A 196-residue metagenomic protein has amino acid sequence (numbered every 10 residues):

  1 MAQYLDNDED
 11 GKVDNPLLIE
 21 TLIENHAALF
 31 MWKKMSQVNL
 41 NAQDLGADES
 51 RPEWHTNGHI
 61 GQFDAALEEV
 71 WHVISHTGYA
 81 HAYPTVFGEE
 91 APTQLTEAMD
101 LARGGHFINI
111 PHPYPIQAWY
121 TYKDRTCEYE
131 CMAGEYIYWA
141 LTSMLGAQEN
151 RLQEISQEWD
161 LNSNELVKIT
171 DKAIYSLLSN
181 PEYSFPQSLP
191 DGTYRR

Functional and structural regions predicted by a protein language model:
A2-P111: Acidic/His-rich structured neighborhood in mature extracellular/periplasmic domains
G11-V13, N41-G46, K123, Q148-Q157: Low-complexity, polar-biased intrinsically disordered regions enriched in Pro/Ser/Thr/Gly
K12, K33-K34, K123, K168 (+1 more regions): Context-gated lysine
L17, A65, E69, A133-A140 (+1 more regions): Extracytoplasmic/secreted proteins, especially bacterial periplasmic and envelope-associated proteins
G58-F63, T126-A133, L166: Extracytoplasmic/periplasmic, Sec-exported soluble proteins
G78-N150, E158: Post-HExxH zinc-binding segment in Zn-dependent metallohydrolases
E135-R196: Pan-zinc metallopeptidase signature
